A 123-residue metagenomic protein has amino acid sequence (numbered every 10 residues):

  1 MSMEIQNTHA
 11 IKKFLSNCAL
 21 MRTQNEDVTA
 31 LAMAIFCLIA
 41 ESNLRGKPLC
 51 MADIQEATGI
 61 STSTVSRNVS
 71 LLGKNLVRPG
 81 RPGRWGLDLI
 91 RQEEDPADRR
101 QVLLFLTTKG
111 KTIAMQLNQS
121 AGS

Functional and structural regions predicted by a protein language model:
H9-E26: Short, Lys/Arg-enriched N-terminal segment that forms or immediately precedes the first helix of a structured domain
N25-M33: Short helix-coil-helix linker/hinge
L38-S42: Short amphipathic alpha-helical elements of helix-turn-helix/winged-helix folds
P48-G59: A short alpha-helical element within helix-turn-helix/winged-helix DNA-binding domains across DNA-binding proteins
G73-D95: A short, conserved structural fragment
P96-A114: Basic, amphipathic "hinge/linker" alpha-helix immediately C-terminal to the N-terminal HTH DNA-binding motif
